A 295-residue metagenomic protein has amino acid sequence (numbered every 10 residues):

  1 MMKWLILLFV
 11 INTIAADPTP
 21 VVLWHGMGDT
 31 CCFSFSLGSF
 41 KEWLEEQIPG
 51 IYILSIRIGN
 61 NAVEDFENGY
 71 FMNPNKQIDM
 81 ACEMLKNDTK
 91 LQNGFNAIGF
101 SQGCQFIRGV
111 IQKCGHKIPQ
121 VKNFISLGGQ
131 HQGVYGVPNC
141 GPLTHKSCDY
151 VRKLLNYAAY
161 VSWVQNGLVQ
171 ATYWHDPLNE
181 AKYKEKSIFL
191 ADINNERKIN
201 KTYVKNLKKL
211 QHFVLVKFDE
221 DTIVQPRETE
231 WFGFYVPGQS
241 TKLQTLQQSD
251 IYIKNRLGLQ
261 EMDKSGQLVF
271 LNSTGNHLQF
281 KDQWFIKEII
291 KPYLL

Functional and structural regions predicted by a protein language model:
M2-A16: Cleavable N-terminal signal peptides of Sec/SRP-targeted secreted and luminal proteins
I14-A15, M84-N93, G115-H116, I199-L207 (+1 more regions): Surface-exposed acidic, glycine-flexible loop patches that form ligand/cofactor-binding and adhesion interfaces
A15-A62: Short, surface-exposed "cap/lid" segments of acyl-processing enzymes
T19-V21, H25, N75-E180, I223: Serine-dependent carboxylesterase/thioesterase catalytic core of lipase-like alpha/beta-hydrolase/SGNH enzymes
F35-S36, F66-N68, Y135-C140, Q225-T229 (+1 more regions): Short aromatic-enriched loop/helix-cap "lid" or pocket-rim segments at secondary-structure transitions that line
D65-K76: Catalytic nucleophile-loop/oxyanion-hole region of alpha/beta-hydrolase and closely related hydrolase-like folds
W163-E228: Serine-hydrolase catalytic core
N200-L295: C-terminal catalytic-base region of ester-bond hydrolases, centering on the histidine of the charge-relay
